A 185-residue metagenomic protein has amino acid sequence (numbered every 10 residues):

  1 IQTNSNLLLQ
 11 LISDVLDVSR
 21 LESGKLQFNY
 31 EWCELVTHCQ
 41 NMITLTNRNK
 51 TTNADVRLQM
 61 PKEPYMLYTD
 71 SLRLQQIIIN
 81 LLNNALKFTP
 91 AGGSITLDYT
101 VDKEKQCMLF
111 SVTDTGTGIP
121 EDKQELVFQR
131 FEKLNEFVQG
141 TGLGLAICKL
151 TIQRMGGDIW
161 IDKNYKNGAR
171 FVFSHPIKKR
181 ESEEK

Functional and structural regions predicted by a protein language model:
T3-L8: Short alpha-helical segment of the dimerization/phosphotransfer core of two-component systems
S19-Y30: Helix-loop junction within the histidine kinase core
N29-T44, Q75: A conserved beta-strand-to-alpha-helix junction within the catalytic ATP-binding
N49-L58: Short conserved segments within the C-terminal catalytic ATPase subdomain
I119-F131: Short conserved segment of the HATPase_c
G144, C148: Short alpha-helical Gxxx[C/S/T] motif in the catalytic ATP-binding
